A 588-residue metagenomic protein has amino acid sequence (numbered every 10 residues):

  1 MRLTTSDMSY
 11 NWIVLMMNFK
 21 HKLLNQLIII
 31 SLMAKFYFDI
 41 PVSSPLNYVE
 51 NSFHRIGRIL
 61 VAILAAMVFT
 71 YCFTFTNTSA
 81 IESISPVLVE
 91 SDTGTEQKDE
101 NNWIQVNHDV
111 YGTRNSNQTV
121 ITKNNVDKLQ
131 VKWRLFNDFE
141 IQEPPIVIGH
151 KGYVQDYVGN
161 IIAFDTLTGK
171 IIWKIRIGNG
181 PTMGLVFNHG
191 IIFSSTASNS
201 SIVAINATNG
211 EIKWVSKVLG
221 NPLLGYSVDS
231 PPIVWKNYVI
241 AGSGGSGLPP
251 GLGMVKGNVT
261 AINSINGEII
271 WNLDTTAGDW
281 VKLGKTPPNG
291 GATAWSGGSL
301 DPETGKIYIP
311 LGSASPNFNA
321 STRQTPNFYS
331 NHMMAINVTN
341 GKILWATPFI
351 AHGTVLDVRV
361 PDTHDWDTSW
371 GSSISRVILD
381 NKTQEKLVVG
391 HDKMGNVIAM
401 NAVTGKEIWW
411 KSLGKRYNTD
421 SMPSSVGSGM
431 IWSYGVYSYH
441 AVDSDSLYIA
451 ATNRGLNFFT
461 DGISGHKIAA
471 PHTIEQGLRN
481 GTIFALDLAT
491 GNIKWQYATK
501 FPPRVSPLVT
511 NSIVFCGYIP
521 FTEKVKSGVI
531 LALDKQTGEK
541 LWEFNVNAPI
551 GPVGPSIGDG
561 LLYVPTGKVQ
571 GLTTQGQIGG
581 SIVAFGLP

Functional and structural regions predicted by a protein language model:
G94-V131: Blade/loop signatures of beta-propeller domains
E100-V110, D138-N160, G178-I202, G225-V259 (+8 more regions): Repeat-blade elements of multi-bladed beta-propeller folds
K132-L135, K170-I175, W214-S216, G220-N221 (+7 more regions): A short beta-strand motif characteristic of beta-propeller blades
D165-T168, N206-N209, S264-N266, V338-T339 (+4 more regions): Short loop/turn segments that connect beta-strands within beta-propeller blades
K217-P222, N272-P288, L344-D365, S412-G429: Surface-exposed loop and turn segments in beta-propeller and other repeat-based domains that flank or scaffold
K256-G267, Y329-N340, T473, N480-D487 (+2 more regions): Beta-propeller blade signature
R416-P423, F501-R504, K540-S556: Conserved blade-ending motifs and adjacent loop-strand segments that build the rim/top face of beta-propeller domains
